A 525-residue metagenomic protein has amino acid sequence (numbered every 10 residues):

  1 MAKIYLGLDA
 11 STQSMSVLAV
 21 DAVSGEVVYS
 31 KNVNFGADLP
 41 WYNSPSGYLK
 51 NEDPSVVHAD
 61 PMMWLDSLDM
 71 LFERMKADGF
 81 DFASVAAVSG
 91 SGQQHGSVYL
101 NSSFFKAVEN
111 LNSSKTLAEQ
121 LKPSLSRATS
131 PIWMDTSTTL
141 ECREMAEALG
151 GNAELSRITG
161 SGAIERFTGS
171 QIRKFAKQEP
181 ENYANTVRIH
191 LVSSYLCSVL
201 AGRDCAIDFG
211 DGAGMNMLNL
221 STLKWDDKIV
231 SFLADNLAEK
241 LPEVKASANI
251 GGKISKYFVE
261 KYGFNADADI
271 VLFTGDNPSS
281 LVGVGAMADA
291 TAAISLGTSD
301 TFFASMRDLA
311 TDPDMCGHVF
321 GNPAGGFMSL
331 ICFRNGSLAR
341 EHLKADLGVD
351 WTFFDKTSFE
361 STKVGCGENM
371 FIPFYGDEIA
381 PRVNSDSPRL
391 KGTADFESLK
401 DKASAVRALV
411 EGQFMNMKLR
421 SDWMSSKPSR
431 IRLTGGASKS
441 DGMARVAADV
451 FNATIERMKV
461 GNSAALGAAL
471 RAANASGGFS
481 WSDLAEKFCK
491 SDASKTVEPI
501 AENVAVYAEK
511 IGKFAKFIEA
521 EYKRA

Functional and structural regions predicted by a protein language model:
M1-E119, N185, V259-E260, F264-D269 (+2 more regions): N-terminal glycine/serine-rich phosphate-binding loop of ATP-dependent small-molecule kinases, especially carbohydrate
L6-L8, S16-A19, T139, R143-T159 (+5 more regions): Active-site core segments that coordinate phosphate-bearing ligands/cofactors across diverse enzyme families
Y29-K31, P131, P242, E456 (+1 more regions): Structural signal for short hydrophobic segments within the conserved structured cores of catalytic domains across
F35, A246, P499: Active-site donor-binding loop signature of nucleotide-sugar glycosyltransferases
S55-V56, E73, A77-P131, T159-R166 (+3 more regions): Short beta-strand-loop/turn "lid" adjacent to the catalytic site in phosphate-handling enzymes
D81-S84, L237-K240, K427: Short loop/turn motifs at secondary-structure junctions
D135: Carbohydrate-associated surface elements
A234-A246: A conserved helix-loop-beta module that forms one wall/lid of the active-site cleft in ATP-utilizing catalytic domains
